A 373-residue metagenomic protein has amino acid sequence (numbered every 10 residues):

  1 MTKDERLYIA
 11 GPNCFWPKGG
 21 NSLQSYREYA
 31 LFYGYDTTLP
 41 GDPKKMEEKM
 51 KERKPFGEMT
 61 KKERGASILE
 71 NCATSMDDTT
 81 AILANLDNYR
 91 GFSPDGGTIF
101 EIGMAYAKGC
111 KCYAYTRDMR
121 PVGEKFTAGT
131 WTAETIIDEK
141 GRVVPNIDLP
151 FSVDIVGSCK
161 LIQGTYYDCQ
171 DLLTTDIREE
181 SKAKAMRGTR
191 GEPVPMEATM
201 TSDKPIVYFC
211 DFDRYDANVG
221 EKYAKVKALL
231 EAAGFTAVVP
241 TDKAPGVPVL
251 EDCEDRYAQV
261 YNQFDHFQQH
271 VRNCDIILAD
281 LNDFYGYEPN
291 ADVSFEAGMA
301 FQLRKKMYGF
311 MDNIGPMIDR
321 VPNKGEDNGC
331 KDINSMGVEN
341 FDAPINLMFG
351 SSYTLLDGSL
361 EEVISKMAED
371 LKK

Functional and structural regions predicted by a protein language model:
M1-K373: Conserved catalytic or regulatory cores that recognize and/or transform ribose-phosphate-containing ligands
